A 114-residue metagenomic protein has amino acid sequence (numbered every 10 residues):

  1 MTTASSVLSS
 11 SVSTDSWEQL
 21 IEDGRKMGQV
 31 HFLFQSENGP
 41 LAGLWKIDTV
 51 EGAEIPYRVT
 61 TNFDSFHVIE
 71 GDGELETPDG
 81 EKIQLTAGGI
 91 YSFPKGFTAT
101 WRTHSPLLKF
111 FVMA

Functional and structural regions predicted by a protein language model:
M1-G43: A short, N-terminal "cap"/entry segment at the start of jelly-roll beta-barrel domains of the cupin/DSBH fold
S13-W17, T49, A87-S92: A short, sequence-level motif marking secondary-structure junctions
L41-T60, P94-K95: Conserved short histidine dyad/triad with adjacent acidic residue
L44, K82-Q84, T98-T100: Well-ordered beta-strand positions in beta-sheet-rich domains
V59-L75: Short, conserved beta-strand element in jelly-roll/cupin
D79-K95: Short acidic-glycine-tyrosine-enriched beta hairpin
K95-A114: Ligand-binding loop in jelly-roll beta-barrel domains
